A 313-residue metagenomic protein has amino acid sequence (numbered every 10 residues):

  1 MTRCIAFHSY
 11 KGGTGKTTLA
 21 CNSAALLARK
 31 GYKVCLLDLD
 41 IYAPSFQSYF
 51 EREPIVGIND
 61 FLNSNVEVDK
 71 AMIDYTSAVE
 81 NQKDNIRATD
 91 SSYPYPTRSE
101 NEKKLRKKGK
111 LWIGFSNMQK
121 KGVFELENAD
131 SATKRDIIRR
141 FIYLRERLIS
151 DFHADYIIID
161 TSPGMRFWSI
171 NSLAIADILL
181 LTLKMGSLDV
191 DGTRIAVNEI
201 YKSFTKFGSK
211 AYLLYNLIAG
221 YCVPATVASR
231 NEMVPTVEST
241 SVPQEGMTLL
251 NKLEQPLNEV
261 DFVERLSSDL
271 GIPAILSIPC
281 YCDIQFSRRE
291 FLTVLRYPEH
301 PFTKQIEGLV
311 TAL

Functional and structural regions predicted by a protein language model:
M1-C4, P224-M233, V310-L313: Acidic-aromatic/histidine active-site loop/patch
T2-A6, C35, L111-I113, D155-I158: Residue-level preference for the first positions of well-ordered beta-strands
T2-Y42: Walker A/P-loop phosphate-binding motif and the immediately C-terminal alpha-helix
C21, E299-L313: Short, amphipathic alpha-helical "lid/cap" segments that border enzyme active or binding sites
R29, I138-I275: Conserved catalytic-core segment of NTP-binding enzymes
K30, S277-S287: Short, glycine-rich, amphipathic interfacial segments at transmembrane boundaries or analogous
I41-I149, F286-L292: P-loop/Walker-type NTP enzyme "switch/lid" segment
F286-K304: C-terminal boundary of histidine-terminating zinc-finger modules
